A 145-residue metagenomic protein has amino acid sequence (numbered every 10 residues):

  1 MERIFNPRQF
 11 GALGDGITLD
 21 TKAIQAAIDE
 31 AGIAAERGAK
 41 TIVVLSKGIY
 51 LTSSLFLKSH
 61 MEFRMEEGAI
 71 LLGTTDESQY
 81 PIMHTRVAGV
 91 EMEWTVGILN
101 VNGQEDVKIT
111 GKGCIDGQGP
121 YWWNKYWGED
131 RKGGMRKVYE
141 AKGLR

Functional and structural regions predicted by a protein language model:
M1-R145: Extracellular/periplasmic carbohydrate-active domains that bind, remodel, or depolymerize complex polysaccharides
